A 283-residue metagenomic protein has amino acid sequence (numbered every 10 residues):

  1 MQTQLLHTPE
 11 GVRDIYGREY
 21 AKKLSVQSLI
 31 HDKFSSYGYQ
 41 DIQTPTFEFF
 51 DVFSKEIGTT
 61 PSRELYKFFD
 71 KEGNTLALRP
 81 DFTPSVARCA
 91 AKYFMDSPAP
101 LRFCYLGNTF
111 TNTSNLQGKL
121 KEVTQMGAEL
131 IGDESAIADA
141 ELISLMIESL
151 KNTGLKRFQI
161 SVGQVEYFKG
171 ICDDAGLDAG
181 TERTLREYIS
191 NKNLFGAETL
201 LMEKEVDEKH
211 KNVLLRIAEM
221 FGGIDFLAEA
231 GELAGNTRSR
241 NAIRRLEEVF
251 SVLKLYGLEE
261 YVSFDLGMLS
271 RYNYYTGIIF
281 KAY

Functional and structural regions predicted by a protein language model:
M1-E19: Auxiliary tRNA-acceptor-end handling modules of aminoacyl-tRNA synthetases
G11, D51-I57: Catalytic cores of Mg2+-dependent Asp-rich isoprenoid enzymes
Y20-Y37, E48-D51, S62, F68 (+4 more regions): Positively charged, Gly/Ser-enriched RNA/tRNA-binding surfaces
Q40-T46: A short beta-strand-loop structural module common to alpha/beta enzyme folds
D41, T75-R79: A positional/architectural concept
D51-V52, F168, S190, R271: Short secondary-structure boundary/hinge segments and terminal tails
E56-T60, D174-G176, I278: Short low-complexity, flexible loop/linker segments enriched in glycine and/or proline with clustered acidic
I160, V165-M202: Short terminal or interdomain "cap/linker" segment that borders an active site or interface and mediates
